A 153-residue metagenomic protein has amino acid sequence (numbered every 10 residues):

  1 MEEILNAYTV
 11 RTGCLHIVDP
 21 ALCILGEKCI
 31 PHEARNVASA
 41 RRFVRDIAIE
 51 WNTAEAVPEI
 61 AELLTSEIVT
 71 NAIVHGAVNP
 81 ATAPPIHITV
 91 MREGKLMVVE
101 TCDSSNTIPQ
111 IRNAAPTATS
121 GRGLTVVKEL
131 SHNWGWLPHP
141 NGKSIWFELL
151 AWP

Functional and structural regions predicted by a protein language model:
M1-E27, I73-P153: Conserved beta-strand-loop-beta-strand hairpin that lines the nucleotide-binding pocket of ATP/GTP-utilizing enzymes
E27-S39: STAS-typified acidic loop motif
R42-S66: Conserved short strand/loop->alpha-helix "switch" segment adjacent to the catalytic nucleotide/phosphoryl-transfer site
I60-V78: Histidine-centered phosphotransfer motif of kinases
